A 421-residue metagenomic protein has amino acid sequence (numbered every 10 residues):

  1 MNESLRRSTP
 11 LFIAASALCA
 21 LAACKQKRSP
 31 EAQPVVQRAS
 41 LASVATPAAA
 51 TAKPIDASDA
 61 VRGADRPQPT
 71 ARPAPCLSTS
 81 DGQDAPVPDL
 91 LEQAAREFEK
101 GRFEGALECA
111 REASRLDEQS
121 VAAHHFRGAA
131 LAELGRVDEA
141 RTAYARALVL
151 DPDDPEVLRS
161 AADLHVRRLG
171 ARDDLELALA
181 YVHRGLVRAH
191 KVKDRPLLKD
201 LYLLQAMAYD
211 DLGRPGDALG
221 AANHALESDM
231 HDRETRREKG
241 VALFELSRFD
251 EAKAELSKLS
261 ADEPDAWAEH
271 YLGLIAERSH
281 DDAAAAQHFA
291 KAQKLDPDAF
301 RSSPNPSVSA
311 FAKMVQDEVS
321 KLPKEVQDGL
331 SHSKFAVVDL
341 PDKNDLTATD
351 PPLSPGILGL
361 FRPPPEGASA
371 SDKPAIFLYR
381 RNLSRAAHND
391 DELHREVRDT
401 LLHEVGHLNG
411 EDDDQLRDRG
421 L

Functional and structural regions predicted by a protein language model:
C24-K27: Bacterial signal peptide processing site
S78-L116, A129-E133, D163-G170, L204-M207 (+1 more regions): Alpha-helical segment of the N-proximal tetratricopeptide repeat
E112-A113, R146-A147, R184-G185, K191 (+3 more regions): Canonical positions in the second alpha-helix
L116, L150, R188-V192, S228 (+3 more regions): Structural marker of alpha-solenoid helical repeat scaffolds
I357-R398, L408-L421: Active-site scaffold of zinc-dependent metalloenzymes
